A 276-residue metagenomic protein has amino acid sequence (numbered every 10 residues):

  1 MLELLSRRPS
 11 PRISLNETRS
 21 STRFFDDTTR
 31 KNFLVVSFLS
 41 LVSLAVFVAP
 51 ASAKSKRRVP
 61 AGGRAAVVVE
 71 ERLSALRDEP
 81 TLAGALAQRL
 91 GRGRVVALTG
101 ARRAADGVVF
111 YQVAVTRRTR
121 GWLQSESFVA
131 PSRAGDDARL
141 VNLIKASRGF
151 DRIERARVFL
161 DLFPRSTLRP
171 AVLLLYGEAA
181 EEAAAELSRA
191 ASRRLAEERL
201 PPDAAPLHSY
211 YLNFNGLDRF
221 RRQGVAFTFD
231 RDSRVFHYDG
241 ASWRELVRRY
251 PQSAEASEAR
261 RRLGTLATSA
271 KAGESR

Functional and structural regions predicted by a protein language model:
V35-V46: Bacterial N-terminal signal peptides
K54-A61, Q112-A146, E182, R189 (+1 more regions): Boundary regions of SH3-family modules and the immediately adjacent low-complexity/disordered segments in eukaryotic
A83, F159-A171, Y211-F214, L246-R260 (+1 more regions): Short solvent-exposed coil/turn linkers within tandem alpha-helical repeat scaffolds
A87-Q124: SH3/SH3-like beta-barrel superfamily modules
D136-S166, E186, G224-D232: Alpha-helical segment of the N-proximal tetratricopeptide repeat
D137-A138, L174, E181, R261: TPR/TPR-like alpha-solenoid signature
L143-F150, G177, E182-A191, D230-S233 (+2 more regions): Short coil/turn linking the two alpha-helices of tandem helical-hairpin repeats
E182-V247, E274: Short coil/linker segments at helix-helix boundaries
